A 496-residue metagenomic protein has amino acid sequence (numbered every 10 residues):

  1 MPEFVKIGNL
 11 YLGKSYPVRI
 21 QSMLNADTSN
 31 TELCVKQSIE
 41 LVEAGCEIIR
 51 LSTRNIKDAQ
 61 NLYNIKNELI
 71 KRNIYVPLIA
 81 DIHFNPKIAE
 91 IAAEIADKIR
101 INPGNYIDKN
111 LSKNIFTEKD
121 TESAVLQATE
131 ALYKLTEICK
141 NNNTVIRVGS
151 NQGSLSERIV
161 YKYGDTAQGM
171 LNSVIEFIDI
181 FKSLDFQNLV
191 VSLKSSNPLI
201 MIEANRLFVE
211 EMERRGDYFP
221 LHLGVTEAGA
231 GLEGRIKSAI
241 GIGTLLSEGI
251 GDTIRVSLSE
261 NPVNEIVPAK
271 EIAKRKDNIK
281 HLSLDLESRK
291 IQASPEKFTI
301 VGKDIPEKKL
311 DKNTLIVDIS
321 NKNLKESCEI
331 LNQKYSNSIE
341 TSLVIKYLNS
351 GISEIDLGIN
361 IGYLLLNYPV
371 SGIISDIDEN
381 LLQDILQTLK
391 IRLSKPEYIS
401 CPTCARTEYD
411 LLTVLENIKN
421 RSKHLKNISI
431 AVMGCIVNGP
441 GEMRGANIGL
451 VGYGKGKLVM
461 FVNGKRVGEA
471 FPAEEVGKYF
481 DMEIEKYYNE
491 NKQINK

Functional and structural regions predicted by a protein language model:
M1-M23, T28, T136, K140-N142 (+1 more regions): N-terminal amphipathic alpha-helix/helix-capping segment at the start of soluble metabolic enzymes
I20, D81, V148, V191 (+6 more regions): Conserved, mostly hydrophobic/aromatic
G45-L69, P103-S123, N188-P198, I316-L324: Glycine-rich, proline-tolerant flexible connector loops at the mouths of alpha/beta enzymes
C46-R50, A96-K113, E248-P262, L315 (+2 more regions): Glycine-rich phosphate-binding active-site loops on the catalytic face of alpha/beta enzymes
T53-I95: N-terminal active-site wall of soluble small-molecule enzyme domains
K98-A131, R158-Q168, G468-E469: Glycine-rich tight-turn/loop motif centered on a GG-T
K98-N105, V145-G153, L221: Non-cysteine beta-strand/loop elements that form the S-adenosyl-L-methionine
K119-T129, E137, I159-S294, L315-V432: Catalytic alpha/beta core domains of metabolic enzymes, predominantly
